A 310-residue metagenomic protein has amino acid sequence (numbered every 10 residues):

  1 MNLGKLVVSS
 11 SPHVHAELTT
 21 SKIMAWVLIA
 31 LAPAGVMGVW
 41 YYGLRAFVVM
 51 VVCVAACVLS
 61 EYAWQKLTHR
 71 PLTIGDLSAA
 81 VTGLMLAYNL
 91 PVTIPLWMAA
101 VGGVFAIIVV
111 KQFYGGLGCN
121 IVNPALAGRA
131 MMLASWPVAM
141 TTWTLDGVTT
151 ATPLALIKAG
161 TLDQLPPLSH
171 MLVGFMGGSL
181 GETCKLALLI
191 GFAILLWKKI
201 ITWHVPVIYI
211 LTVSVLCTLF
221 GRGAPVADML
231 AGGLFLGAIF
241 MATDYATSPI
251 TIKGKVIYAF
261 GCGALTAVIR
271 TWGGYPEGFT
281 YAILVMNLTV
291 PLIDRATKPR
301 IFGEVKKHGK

Functional and structural regions predicted by a protein language model:
M1-V54, V58, G303, G309: N-terminal signal-anchor module of multipass membrane proteins
S11, L59-P71, I107-G118, L188-K199 (+1 more regions): C-terminal ends of transmembrane helices
W26-A34, V49-E61, S78-G83, A87 (+14 more regions): Alpha-helical transmembrane segments in multi-pass membrane proteins
G43-A56, T93-G102, M171, F175-K185 (+1 more regions): Structural signature of hydrophobic alpha-helical transmembrane segments
S78-A79, L84-G147: Membrane-interface helix-loop-helix junctions at boundaries between adjacent transmembrane segments
V92, V138-T144, F220-A224, A264-F279: Hydrophobic alpha-helical transmembrane segments in multi-pass integral membrane proteins
G118-L189: Long hydrophobic alpha-helical segments that form multi-pass transmembrane helix bundles in integral membrane proteins
I121, A125, V226-L234, K255-I257 (+1 more regions): Loop-to-transmembrane alpha-helix initiation sites
